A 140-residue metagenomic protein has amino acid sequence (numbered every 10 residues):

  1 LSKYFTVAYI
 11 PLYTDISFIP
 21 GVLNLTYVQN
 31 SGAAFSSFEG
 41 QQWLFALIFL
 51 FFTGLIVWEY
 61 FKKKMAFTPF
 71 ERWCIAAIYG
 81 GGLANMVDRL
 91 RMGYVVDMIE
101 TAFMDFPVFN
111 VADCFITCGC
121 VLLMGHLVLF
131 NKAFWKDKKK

Functional and structural regions predicted by a protein language model:
L1-K140: Alpha-helical transmembrane bundles and membrane-interface segments of multipass inner-membrane proteins
